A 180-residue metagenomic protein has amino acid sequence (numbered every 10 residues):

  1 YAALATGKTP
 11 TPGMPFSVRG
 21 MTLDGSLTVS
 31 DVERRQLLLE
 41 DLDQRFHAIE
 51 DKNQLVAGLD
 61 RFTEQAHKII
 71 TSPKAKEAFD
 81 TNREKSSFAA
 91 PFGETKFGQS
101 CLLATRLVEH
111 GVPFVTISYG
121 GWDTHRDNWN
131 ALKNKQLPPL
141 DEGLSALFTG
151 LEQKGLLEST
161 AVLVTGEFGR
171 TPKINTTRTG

Functional and structural regions predicted by a protein language model:
Y1-G180: Ligand-binding pockets and gating/stacking loops
